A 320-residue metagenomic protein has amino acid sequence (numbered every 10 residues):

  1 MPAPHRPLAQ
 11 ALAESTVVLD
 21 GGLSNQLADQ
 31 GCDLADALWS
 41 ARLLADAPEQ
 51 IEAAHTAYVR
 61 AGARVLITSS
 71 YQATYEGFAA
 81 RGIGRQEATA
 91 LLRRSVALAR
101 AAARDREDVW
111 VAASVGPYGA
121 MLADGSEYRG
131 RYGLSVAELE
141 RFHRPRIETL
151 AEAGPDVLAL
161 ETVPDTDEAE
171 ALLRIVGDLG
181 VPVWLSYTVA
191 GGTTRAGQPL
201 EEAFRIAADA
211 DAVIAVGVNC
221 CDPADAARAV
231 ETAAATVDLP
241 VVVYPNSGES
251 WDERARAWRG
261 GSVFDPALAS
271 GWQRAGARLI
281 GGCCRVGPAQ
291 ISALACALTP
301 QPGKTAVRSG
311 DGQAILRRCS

Functional and structural regions predicted by a protein language model:
M1-S320: Domain-level signal for soluble alpha/beta catalytic cores
